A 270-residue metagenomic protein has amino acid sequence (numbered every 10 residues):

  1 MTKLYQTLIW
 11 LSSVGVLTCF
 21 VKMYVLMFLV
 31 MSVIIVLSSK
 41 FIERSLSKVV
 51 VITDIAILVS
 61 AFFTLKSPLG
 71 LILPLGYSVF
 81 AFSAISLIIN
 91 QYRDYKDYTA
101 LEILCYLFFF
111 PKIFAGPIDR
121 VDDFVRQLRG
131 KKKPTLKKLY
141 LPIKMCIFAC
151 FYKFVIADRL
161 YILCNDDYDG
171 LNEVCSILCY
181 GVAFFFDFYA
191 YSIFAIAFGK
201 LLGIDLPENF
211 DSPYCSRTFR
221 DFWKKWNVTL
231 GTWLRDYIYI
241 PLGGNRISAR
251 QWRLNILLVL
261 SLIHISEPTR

Functional and structural regions predicted by a protein language model:
M1-S266, R270: Membrane-embedded transmembrane alpha-helical bundles that form the catalytic cores of multi-pass lipid-modifying
